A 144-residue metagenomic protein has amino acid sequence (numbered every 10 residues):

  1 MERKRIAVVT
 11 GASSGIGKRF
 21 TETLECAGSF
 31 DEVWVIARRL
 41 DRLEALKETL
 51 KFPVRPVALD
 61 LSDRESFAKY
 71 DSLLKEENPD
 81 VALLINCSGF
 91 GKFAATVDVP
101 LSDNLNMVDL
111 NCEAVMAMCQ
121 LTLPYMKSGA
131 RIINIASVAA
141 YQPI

Functional and structural regions predicted by a protein language model:
S13-S14: Conserved glycine-rich cofactor-binding loop
E25-A45: Conserved glycine-rich Rossmann-like NAD(P)H-binding loop of the short-chain dehydrogenase/reductase
A58-K69, L101: The beta1-alpha1 cofactor-binding region of Rossmann-like NAD(H)/NADP(H)-dependent oxidoreductases
C87-K92: Conserved NAD(P)H cofactor-binding loop of Rossmann-fold oxidoreductase domains
A95-T96, P100-V108: Substrate-binding pocket helix/loop in short-chain dehydrogenase/reductase
C119-Q120: A short, exposed helix-loop element centered on a Lys and neighboring polar residues
S137: Residue(s) in the substrate-gating loop at a strand-loop-helix junction that position the organic substrate next
